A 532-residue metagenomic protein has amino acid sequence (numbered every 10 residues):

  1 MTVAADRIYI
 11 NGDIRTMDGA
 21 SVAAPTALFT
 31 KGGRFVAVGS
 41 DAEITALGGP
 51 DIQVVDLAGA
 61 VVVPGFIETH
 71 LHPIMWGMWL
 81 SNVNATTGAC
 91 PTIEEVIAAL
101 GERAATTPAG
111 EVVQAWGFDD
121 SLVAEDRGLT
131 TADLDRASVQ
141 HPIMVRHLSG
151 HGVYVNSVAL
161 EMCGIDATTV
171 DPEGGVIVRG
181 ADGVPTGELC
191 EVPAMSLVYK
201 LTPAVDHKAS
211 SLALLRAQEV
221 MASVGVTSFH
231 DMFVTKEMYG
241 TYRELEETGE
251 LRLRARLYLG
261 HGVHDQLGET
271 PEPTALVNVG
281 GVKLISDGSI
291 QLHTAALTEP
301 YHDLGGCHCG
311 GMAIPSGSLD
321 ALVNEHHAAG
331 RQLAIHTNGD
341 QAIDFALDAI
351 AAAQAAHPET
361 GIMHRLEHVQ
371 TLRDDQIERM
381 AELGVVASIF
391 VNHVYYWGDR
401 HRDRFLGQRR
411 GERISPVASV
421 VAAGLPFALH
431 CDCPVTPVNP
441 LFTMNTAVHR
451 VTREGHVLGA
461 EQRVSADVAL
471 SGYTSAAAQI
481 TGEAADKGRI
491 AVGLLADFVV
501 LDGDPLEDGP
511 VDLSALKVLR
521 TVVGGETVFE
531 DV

Functional and structural regions predicted by a protein language model:
A4-N11, R15, G19-D265, Q291-A342 (+5 more regions): Divalent metal-binding segments
I10, K31-G32, S286, L494 (+1 more regions): A cytosolic small-molecule/anion-sensing beta-strand core signal
A37-V38, A115, F498-L501, E530: A generic structural signal for residues embedded in beta-strands
H72, V277-T294, V385-Y395: Non-cysteine beta-strand/loop elements that form the S-adenosyl-L-methionine
R243-K283, L372-E382: Extended hydrophobic/aromatic segments used for targeting, binding, or gating
N324-A334, N338-H364, V369, D374 (+4 more regions): His/Asp/Glu-enriched, well-ordered alpha-helical/loop segment that forms or immediately abuts the divalent-metal
V518-V532: Short peripheral tails and domain-boundary helices/loops at the edges of structured domains
